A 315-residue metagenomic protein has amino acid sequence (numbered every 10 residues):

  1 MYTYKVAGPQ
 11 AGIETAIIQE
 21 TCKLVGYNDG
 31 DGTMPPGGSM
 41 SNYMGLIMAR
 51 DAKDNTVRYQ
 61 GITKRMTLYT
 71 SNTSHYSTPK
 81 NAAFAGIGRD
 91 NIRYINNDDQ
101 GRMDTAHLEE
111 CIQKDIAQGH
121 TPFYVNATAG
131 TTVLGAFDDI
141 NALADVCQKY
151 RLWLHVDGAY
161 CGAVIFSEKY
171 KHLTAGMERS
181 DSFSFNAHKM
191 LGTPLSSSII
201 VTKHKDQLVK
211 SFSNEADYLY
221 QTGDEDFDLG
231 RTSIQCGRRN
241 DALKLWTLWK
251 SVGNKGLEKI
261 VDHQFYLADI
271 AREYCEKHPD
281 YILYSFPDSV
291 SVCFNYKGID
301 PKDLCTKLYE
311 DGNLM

Functional and structural regions predicted by a protein language model:
M1-K5, Y27-T33, T63-R65, D90-N97 (+3 more regions): Glycine- and acidic
Y2-G38, T56: Conserved N-terminal alpha-helix of the aminotransferase class I/II PLP-enzyme fold
P9, M40-Q207: Conserved PLP-enzyme active-site core in the AAT-like
K23, I47-D51, T247-K250: Short glycine/serine- and small hydrophobic-enriched flexible loop segments
G30-D31, P279-L283, N313-M315: A short linear hydrophobic-aromatic micro-motif
A82, C147, C275-E276, L308-Y309: A generic structural signal for well-ordered alpha-helical segments
T131, Y150, A175-E276: Active-site C-terminal subdomain of aminotransferase-like
D280-L308: Conserved PLP-binding catalytic core of the aspartate aminotransferase-like
